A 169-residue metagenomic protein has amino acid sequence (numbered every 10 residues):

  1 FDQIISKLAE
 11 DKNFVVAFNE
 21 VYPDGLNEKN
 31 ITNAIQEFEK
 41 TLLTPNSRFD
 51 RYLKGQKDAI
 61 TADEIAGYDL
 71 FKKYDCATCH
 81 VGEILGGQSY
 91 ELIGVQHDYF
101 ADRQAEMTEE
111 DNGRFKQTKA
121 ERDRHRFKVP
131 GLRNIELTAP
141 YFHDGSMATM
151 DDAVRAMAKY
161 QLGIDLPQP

Functional and structural regions predicted by a protein language model:
F1-P169: Periplasmic c-type cytochrome electron-transfer domains
